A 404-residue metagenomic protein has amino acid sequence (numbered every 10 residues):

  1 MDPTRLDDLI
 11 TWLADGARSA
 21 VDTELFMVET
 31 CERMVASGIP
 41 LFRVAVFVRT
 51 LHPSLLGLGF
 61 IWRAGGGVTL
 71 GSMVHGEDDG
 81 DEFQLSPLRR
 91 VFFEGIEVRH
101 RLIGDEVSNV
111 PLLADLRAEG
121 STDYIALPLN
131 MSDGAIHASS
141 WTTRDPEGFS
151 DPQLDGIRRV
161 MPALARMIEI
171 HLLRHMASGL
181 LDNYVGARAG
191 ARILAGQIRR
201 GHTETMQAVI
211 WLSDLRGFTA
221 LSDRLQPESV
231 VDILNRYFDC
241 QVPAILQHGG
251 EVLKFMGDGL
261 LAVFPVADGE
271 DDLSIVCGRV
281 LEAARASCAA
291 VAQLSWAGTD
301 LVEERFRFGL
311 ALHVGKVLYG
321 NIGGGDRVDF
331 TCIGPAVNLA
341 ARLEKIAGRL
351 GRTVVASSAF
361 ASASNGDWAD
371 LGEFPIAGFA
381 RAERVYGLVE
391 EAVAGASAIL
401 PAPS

Functional and structural regions predicted by a protein language model:
A64-T122: Regulatory sensory and allosteric helical modules in signal-transduction proteins and certain transcription factors
T122-N130: Short hydrophobic beta-strand micro-motif common in sensory/regulatory domains
L129-M131, A138-G148, D268: Short beta-strand-to-loop transition segments that serve as allosteric relay/switch motifs in sensory/regulatory domains
T142-R158, C332: Regulatory loop-to-helix N-cap segments in sensory/regulatory domains that couple ligand/signal detection
P152-T205: Regulatory cytosolic signal-relay segments
Q197-E282, F330: Catalytic NTP-binding/metal-coordinating core of nucleotidyl cyclase/transferase enzymes
N235-G249, E270-L310, P335-I346: Alpha-helical scaffold within the catalytic cores of cyclic-nucleotide enzymes
V317, A340, I346-S404: Cytosolic regulatory/linker segments at or just downstream of nucleotide-handling modules in signal-transduction
